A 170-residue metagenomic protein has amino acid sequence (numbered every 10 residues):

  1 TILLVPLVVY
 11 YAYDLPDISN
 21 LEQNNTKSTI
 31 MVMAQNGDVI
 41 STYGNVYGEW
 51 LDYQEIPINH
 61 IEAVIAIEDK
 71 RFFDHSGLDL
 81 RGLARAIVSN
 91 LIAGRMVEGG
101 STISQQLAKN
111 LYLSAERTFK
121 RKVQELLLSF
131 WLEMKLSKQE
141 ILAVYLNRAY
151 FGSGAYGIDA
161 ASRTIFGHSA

Functional and structural regions predicted by a protein language model:
T1-A170: Juxtamembrane regions of bacterial inner-membrane/periplasmic proteins, predominantly the peptidoglycan biogenesis
